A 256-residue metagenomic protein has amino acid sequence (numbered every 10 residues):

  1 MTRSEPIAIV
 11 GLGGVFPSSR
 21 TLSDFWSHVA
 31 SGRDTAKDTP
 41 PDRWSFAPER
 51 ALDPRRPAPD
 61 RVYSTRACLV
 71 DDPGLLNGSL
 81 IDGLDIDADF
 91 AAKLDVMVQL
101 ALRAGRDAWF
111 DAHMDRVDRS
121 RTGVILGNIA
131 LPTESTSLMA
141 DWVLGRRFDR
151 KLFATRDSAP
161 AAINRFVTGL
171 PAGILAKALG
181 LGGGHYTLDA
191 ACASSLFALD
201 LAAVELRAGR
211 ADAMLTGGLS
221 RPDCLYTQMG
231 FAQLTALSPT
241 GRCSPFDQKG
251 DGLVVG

Functional and structural regions predicted by a protein language model:
T2-Q248: Cys-dependent condensing catalytic cores that perform Claisen condensation/acyl-transfer in fatty-acid/polyketide
D251-V255: A short, structured beta-strand-centered segment in the mid-to-C-terminal lobe of catalytic cores from group-transfer
